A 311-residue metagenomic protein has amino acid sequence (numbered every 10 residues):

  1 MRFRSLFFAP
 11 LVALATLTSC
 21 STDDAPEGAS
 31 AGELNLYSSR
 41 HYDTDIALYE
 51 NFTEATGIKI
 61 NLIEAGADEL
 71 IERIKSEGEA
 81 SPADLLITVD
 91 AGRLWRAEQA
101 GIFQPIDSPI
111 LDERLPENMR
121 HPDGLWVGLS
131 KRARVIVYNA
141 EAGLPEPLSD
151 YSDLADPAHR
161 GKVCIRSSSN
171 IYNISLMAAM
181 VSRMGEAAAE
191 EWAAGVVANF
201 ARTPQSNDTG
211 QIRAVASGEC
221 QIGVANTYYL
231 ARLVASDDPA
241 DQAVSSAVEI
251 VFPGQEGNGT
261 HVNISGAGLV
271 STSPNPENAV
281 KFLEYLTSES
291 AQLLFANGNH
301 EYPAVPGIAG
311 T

Functional and structural regions predicted by a protein language model:
T16-S19: C-terminal motif of bacterial Sec signal peptides marking the signal peptidase cleavage site
S21-R96: Early extracytoplasmic/lumenal segment of secretory-pathway proteins
Y37-R40, P122-D123, Y138-A140, E146 (+3 more regions): Short beta-strand->loop
S81-L86, Q104-I136, S152, K162-I165: A structural signal for short loop-to-beta-strand junctions that line the ligand-binding cleft of periplasmic/secreted
V135-A142, V262-N275, L294-G298: A bilobed periplasmic-binding-protein/Venus flytrap-type ligand-binding module shared by bacterial periplasmic
E141-S149, V181-E190, S273-A279: Short helix-loop capping/hinge motifs at secondary-structure junctions, enriched in acidic/polar residues
G161-S168, Y285-G307: Periplasmic-binding protein-like
S168, Y172, A179-P253: Ligand-binding pocket segment of bilobal, Venus flytrap-like solute-binding proteins
